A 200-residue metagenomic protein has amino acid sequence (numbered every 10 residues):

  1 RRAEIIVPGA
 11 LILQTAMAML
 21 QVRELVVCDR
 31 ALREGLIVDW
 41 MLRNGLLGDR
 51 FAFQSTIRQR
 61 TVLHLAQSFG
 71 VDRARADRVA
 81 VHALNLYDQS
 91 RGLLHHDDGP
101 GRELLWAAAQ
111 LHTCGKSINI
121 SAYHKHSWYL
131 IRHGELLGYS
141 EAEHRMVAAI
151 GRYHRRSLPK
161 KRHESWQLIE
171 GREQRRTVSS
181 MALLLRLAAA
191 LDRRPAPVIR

Functional and structural regions predicted by a protein language model:
R1-P195: Helical "lid/coupling" subdomains associated with nucleotide-phosphate turnover
V198-R200: Short edge beta-strands and adjacent turn/loop segments
